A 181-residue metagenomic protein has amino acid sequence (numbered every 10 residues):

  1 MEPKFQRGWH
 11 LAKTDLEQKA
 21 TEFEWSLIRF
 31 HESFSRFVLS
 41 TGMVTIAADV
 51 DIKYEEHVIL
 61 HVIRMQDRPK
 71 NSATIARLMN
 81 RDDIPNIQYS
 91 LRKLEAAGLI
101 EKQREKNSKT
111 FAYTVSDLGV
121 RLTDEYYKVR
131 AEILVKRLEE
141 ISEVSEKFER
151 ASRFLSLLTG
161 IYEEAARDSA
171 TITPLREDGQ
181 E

Functional and structural regions predicted by a protein language model:
M1-V50, L99: N-terminal leader segment of winged-helix/HTH proteins
R7-G8, F34, Q88, E139 (+1 more regions): Extended, composition-driven regions rather than compact fold-specific motifs
E32, H61-M65, Y127: Short, locally clustered residues in the helix-turn-helix/winged-helix DNA-binding domain
F34, E55-E56, L118: N-terminal positioning helix adjacent to the helix-turn-helix/winged-helix DNA-binding module
L39-D82: N-terminal helix-turn-helix DNA-binding core of bacterial DNA-binding proteins
R81-A96: Short amphipathic alpha-helical interaction segments
K93-E149: Charged, amphipathic alpha-helical coiled-coil/dimerization segments
E125-E181: Terminal interaction helix/tail motif
